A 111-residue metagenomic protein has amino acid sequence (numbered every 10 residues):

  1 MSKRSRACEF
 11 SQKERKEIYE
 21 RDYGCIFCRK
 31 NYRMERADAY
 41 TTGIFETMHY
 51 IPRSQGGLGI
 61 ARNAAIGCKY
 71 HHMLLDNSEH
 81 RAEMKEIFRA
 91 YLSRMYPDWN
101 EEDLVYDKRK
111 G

Functional and structural regions predicted by a protein language model:
S2, R6, A39, S54-A65 (+1 more regions): Polybasic, low-complexity binding patches
C8-E46, C68-Y70: Short cysteine-rich loop/turn motifs with clustered Cys
R33, P52-R53: Short beta-turn/strand-loop junction motif enriched in small, turn-promoting residues
T47, I51: Short basic/aromatic active-site micro-motif
